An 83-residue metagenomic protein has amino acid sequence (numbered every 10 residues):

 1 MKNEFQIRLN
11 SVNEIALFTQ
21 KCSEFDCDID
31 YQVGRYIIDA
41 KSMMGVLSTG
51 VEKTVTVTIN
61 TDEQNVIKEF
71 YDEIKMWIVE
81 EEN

Functional and structural regions predicted by a protein language model:
M1-R8: Short glycine-/aliphatic-rich beta-strand segments at the starts of folded cytosolic domains
F5, C27-I29, V55: Conserved beta-strand core positions
R8-N10, N60: A structural detector for beta-sheet-dominated domains
N13-C27, I37-V51, I67, D72: Amphipathic alpha-helical interaction surfaces in cytosolic regulatory modules
Q32-R35: Short, glycine-/small-residue-enriched flexible loop/hinge segments at domain edges that mediate gating
T54-N83: C-terminal structural segments of small proteins and small subunits
